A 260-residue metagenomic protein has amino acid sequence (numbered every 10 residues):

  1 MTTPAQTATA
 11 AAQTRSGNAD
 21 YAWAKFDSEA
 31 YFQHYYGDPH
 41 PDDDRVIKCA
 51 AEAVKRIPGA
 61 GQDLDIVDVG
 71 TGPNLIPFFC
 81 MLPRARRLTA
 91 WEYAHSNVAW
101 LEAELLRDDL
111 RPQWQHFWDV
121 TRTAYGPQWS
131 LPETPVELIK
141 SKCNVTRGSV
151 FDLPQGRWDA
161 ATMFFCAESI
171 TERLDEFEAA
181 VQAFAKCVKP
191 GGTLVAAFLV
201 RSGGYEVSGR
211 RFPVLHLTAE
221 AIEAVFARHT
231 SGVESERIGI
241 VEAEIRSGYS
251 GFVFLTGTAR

Functional and structural regions predicted by a protein language model:
T2-Q62, I76: Class I SAM-dependent methyltransferase Rossmann-like catalytic core, especially the SAM/SAH-binding loop
P73-R86: Conserved SAM-binding loop of SAM-dependent methyltransferases across substrates and taxa, primarily the Class I
A94: Conserved SAM/SAH-binding beta-strand->alpha-helix loop
L106-D152: S-adenosyl-L-methionine
D159-D175: A short SAM/SAH-binding and catalytic strip from SAM-dependent methyltransferases
D175-P190: A short glycine-rich, Lys/Arg-flanked "PGG" loop and its adjoining helix->strand segment in the class I
A196-F198: Acidic carboxylate diad motif detector
S202-A224, I245: Acceptor-substrate binding/catalytic loop of class I
